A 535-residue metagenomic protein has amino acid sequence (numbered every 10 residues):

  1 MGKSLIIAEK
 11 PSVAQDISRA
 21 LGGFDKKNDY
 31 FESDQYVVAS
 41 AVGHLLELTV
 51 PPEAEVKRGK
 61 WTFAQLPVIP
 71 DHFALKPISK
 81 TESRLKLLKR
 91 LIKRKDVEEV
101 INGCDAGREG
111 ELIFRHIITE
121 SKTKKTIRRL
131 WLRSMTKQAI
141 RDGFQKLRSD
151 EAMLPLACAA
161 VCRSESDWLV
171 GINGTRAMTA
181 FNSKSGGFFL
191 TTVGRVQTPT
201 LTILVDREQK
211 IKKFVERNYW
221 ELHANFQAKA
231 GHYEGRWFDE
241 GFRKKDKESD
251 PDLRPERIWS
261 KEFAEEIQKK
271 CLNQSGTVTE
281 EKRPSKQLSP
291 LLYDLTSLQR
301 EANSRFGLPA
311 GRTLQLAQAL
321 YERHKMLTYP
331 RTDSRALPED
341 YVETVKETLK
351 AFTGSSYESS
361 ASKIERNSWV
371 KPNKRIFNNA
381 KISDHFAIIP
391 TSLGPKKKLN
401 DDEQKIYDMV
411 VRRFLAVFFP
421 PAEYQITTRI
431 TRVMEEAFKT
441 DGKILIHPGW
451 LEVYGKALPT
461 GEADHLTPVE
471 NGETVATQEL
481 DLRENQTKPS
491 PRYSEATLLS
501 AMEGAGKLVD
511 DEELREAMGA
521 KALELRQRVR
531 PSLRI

Functional and structural regions predicted by a protein language model:
M1-I172, E248-I258, E265, Q478: Intrinsically disordered, low-complexity regulatory segments
V13, E109-I113, C158, C162 (+10 more regions): Hydrophobic (often cysteine-bearing) scaffold residues that line and stabilize catalytic clefts of nucleotide/cofactor
D25-D29, D150-P155, R176-A180, Q209-F214 (+3 more regions): Active-site phosphate-binding and catalytic loops of NTP-dependent enzymes
L45-I78, R90, F188-Q318, E322 (+6 more regions): Long, highly charged, low-complexity internal segments
F73-P77, C104, K124-R128, S149-L156 (+5 more regions): Short, polar/flexible loop-turn hinges at active-site or ligand-entry regions and domain interfaces
A159-G194: Amphipathic alpha-helical segments of the small helical/lid subdomains adjacent to P-loop NTPase cores
Y321-Y329: Extended, well-folded interaction surfaces typified by the phenylalanyl-tRNA synthetase beta subunit core
T328-F352, L523-I535: Accessory beta->alpha helical hairpin/"wing" motif in late/C-terminal subdomains of nucleic-acid enzymes
